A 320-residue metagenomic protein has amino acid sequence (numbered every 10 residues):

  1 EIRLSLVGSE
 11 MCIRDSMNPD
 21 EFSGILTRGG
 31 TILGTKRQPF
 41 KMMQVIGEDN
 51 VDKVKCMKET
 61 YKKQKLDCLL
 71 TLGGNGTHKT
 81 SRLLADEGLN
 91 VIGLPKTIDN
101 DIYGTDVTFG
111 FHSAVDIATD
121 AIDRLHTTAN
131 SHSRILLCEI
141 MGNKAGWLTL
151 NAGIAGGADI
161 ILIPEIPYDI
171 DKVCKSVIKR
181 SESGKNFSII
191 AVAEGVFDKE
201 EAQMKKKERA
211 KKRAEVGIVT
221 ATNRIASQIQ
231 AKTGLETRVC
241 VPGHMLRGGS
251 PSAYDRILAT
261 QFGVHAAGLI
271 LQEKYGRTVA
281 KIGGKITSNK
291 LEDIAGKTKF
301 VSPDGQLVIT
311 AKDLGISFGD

Functional and structural regions predicted by a protein language model:
E1-G8, C12-I13: Single conserved hydrophobic/aromatic residue that forms the stacking wall/gate of nucleotide- or nucleobase-binding
S5, L84-T108, H112-V115, L162-D169: Short, acidic/small-residue loops that bind anionic groups at enzyme active sites
V7-S9, R37-P39, N75-G76, T97-N100 (+4 more regions): Acidic, glycine-rich active-site loops and adjacent beta-strand->loop/helix elements that engage anionic groups
E10, R14-T71, F109-D116, D120 (+1 more regions): Glycine-rich oxoanion-binding loops at beta->alpha junctions
T27-M43, K96-D106, S131-S133, K207-E208: Gly-rich Lys/Arg/Thr-decorated short loops/hinges at beta-loop-alpha junctions or inter-strand turns that position
T60, T71-G73, K79-L83, F111-H132 (+1 more regions): Accessory alpha-helical/coil subdomains and C-terminal extensions that flank or cap enzyme catalytic cores
G217-D320: C-terminal non-catalytic interaction/assembly regions of soluble proteins
